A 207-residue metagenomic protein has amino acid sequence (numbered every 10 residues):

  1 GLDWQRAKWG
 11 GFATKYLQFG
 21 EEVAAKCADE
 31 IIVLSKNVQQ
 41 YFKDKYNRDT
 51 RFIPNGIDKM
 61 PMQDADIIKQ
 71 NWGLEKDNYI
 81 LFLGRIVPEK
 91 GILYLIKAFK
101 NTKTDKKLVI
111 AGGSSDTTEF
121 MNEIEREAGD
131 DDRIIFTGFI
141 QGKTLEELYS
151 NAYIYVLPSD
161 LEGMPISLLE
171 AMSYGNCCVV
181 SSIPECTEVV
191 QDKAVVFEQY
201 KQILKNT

Functional and structural regions predicted by a protein language model:
A13-E30: Membrane-proximal helix-turn-helix segments that form the acceptor-binding/catalytic region of lipid-linked
N37, G56: Carbohydrate-associated surface elements
N78, F82, V87-N101, E119: A conserved mid-protein helix/loop that constitutes part of the nucleotide-sugar donor-binding site
M121-K143: Nucleotide-activated donor-binding/catalytic signature segment of Leloir-type glycosyltransferases, i.e., the conserved
F139-I140, E147-A152: Short alpha-helical donor nucleotide-sugar binding micro-motif in glycosyltransferases
D160: Aromatic "clamp/platform" in nucleotide-sugar-dependent glycosyltransferases that forms part of the donor/acceptor
S173, C177-V180: Short hydrophobic beta-strand element within catalytic cores of glycosyltransferases and related nucleotide-activated
A194-Q202: Conserved acidic donor-binding segment of nucleotide-sugar-dependent glycosyltransferases
